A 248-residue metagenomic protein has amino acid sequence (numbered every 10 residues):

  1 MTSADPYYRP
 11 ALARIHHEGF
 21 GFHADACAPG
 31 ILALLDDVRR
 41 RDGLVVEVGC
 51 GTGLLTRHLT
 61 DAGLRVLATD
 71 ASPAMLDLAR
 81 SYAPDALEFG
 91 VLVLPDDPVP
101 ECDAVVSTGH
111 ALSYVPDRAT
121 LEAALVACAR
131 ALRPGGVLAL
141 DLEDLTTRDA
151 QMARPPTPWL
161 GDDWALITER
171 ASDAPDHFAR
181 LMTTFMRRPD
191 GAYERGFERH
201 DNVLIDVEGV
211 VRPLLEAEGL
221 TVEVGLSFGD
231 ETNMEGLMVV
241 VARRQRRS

Functional and structural regions predicted by a protein language model:
M1-R40: Conserved class I S-adenosyl-L-methionine
G49-G51: Class I SAM-dependent methyltransferase "Motif I" SAM/SAH-binding loop
G53-D96: Class I SAM-dependent methyltransferase SAM/SAH-binding core
P95-V105: A short acidic, Gly/Pro-enriched loop at the edge of an enzyme's catalytic core that lines a small-molecule cofactor
A104-A119: A short SAM/SAH-binding and catalytic strip from SAM-dependent methyltransferases
E122-P134: A short glycine-rich, Lys/Arg-flanked "PGG" loop and its adjoining helix->strand segment in the class I
D141-P213: SAM-dependent methyltransferase
L204-S248: C-terminal lobe and adjacent flexible extensions of AdoMet/dcAdoMet transferase-like proteins
